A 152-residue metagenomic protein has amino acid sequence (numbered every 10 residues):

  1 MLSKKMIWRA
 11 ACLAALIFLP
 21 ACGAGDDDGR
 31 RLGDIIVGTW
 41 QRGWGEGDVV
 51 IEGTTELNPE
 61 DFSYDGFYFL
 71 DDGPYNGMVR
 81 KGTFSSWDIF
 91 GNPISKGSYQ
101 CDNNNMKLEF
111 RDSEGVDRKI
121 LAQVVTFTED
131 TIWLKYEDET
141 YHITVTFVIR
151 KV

Functional and structural regions predicted by a protein language model:
M1-A11: Bacterial N-terminal signal peptides that target proteins for export
F18-A21: C-terminal motif of bacterial Sec signal peptides marking the signal peptidase cleavage site
G23-K96, Q100-V152: Lipid interaction determinants
